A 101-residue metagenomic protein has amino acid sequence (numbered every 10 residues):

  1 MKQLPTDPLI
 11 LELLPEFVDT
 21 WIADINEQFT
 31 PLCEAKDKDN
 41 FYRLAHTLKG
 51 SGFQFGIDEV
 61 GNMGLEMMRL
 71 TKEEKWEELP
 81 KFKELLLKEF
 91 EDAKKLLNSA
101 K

Functional and structural regions predicted by a protein language model:
K2-T47, E73, E77-A100: Long, amphipathic alpha-helical coiled-coil segments characteristic of histidine-phosphotransfer scaffolds
N40-F41, G52-K72, L85: Short, well-ordered alpha-helical segments that carry or flank key catalytic/ligand-binding motifs at enzyme/regulatory
